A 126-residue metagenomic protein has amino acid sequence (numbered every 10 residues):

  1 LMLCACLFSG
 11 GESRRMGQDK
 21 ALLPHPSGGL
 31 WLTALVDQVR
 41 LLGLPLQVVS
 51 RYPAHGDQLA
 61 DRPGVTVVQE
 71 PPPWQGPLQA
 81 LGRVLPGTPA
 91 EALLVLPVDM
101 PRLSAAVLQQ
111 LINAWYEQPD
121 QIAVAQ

Functional and structural regions predicted by a protein language model:
L1-Q126: Nucleotide and nucleotide-moiety/phosphate-recognizing core
